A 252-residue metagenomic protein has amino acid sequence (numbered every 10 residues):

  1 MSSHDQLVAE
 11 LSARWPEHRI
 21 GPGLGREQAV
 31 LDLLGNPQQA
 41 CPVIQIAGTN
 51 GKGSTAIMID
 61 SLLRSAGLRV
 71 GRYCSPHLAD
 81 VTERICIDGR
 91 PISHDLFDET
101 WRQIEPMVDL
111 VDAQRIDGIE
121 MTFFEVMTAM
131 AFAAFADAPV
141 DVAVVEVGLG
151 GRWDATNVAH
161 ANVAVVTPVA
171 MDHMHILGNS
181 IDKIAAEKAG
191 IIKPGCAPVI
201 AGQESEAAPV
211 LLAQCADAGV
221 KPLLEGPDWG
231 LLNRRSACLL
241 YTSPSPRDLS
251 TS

Functional and structural regions predicted by a protein language model:
M1-N50, S54-R69, L78-D80, P139 (+3 more regions): N-terminal leader/targeting and accessory segments in enzymes
S2-P22, G89, V142-L149, N162-I176: N-terminal-biased segments
L24-Q39, S65-A159, H175-L177, K183 (+1 more regions): ATP-dependent carboxylate-amine ligase catalytic core
V43, V70-R72, V158, A164 (+1 more regions): Conserved beta-strand scaffold positions in the cores of enzyme catalytic domains, especially in NTP/NDP-utilizing
I46, L78, G150, W229-G230: Positions that flank functional sites
V111-R115, P139-E146, A161-S243: Acidic, Mg2+-coordinating active-site environments of NTP-dependent enzymes
Y241-S252: Single conserved hydrophobic/aromatic residue that forms the stacking wall/gate of nucleotide- or nucleobase-binding
